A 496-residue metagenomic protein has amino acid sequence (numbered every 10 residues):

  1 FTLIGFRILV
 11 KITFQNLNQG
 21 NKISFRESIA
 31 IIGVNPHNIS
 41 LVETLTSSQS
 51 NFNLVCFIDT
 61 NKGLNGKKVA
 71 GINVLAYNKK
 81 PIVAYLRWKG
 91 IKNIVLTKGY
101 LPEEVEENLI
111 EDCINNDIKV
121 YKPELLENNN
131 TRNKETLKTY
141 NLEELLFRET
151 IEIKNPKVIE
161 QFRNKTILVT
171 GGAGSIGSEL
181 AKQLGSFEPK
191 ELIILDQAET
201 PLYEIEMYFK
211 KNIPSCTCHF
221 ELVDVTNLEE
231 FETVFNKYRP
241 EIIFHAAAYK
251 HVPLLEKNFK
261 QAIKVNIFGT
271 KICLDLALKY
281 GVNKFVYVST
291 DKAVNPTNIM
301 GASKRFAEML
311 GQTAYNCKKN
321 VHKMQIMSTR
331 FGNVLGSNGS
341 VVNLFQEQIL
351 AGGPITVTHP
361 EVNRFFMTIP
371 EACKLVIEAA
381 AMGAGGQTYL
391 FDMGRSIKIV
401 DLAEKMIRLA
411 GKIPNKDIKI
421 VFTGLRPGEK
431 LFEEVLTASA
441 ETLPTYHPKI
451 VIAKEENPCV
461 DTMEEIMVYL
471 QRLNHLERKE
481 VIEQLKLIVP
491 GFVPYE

Functional and structural regions predicted by a protein language model:
V10-K122, Q197-E204, K211, C218-H219 (+1 more regions): A solvent-exposed beta-alpha-beta segment
K79, E103-T166, L278: Flexible, Lys/Arg-rich cytosolic regulatory linkers and terminal tails that connect or flank
L86, G90-K92, P189-K190, F235 (+3 more regions): Proline-aspartate-enriched helix->loop->beta-strand connector
E103-Y121, E191-A198, Y203, N236-K237 (+2 more regions): NAD(P)-cofactor binding segment of oxidoreductase domains
N116, T131-R132, H245, Y249-V252 (+3 more regions): Conserved Rossmann-fold NAD(P)-dependent oxidoreductase catalytic core, especially the SDR/UDP-sugar
K157, T313, C317-E496: Strand-loop microenvironment adjacent to phosphate/nucleotide-handling motifs in alpha/beta enzyme folds
I167-G185: N-terminal Rossmann NAD(P)H-binding glycine-rich loop of SDR-like oxidoreductase domains
L222-I242: Conserved Rossmann-fold cofactor-binding substructure of NAD(P)-dependent oxidoreductases
